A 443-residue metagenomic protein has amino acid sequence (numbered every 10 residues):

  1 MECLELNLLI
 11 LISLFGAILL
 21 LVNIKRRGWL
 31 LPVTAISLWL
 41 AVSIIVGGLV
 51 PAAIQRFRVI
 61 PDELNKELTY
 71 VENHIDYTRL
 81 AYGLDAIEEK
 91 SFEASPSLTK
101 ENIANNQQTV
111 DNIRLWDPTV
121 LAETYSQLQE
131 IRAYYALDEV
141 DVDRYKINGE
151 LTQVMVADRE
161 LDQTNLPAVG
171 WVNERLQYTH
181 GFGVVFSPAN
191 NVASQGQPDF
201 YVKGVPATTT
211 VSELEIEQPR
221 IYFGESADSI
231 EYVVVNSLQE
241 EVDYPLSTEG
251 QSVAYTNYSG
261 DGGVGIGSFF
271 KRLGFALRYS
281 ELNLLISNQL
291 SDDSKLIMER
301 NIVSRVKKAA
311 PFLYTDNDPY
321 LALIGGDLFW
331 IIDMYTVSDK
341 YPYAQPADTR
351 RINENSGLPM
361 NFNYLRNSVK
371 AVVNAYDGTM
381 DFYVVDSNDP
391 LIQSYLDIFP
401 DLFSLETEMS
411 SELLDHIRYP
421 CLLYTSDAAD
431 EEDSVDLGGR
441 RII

Functional and structural regions predicted by a protein language model:
M1-S426: Soluble extracytoplasmic regions of secretory-pathway and membrane proteins
V373, A429, V435: Single, functionally critical "micro-switch" positions that shape active/binding sites and transmembrane helices
Y424-E431, I443: Conserved small/polar residues in nucleotide/adenosyl-binding loops
D436-I443: Hydrophobic alpha-helical segments, chiefly the membrane-spanning helices and signal/signal-anchor peptides
